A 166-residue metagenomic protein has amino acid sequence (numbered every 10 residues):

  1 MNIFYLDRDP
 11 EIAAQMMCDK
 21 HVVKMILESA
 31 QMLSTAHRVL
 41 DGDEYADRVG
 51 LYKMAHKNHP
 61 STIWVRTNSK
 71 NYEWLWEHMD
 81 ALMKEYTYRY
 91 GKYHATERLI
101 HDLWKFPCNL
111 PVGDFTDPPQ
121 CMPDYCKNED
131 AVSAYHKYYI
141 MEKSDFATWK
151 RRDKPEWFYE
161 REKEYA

Functional and structural regions predicted by a protein language model:
M1-N58, I63-A166: Sequence termini and other peripheral, non-core segments
